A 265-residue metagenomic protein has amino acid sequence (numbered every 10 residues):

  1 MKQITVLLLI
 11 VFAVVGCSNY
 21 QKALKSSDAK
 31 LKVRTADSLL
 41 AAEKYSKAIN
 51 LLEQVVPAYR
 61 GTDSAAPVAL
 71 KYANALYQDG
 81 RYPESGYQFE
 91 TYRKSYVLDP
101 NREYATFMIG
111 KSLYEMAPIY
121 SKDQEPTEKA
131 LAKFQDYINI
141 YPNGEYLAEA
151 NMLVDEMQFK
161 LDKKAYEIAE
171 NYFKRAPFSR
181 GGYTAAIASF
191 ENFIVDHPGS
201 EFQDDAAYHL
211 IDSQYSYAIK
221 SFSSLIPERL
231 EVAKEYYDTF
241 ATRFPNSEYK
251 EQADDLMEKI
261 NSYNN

Functional and structural regions predicted by a protein language model:
M1-C17: Sec-dependent bacterial lipoprotein signal peptides
G16-N265: Acidic, polar-rich low-complexity tracts and alpha-helical solenoid repeat scaffolds
